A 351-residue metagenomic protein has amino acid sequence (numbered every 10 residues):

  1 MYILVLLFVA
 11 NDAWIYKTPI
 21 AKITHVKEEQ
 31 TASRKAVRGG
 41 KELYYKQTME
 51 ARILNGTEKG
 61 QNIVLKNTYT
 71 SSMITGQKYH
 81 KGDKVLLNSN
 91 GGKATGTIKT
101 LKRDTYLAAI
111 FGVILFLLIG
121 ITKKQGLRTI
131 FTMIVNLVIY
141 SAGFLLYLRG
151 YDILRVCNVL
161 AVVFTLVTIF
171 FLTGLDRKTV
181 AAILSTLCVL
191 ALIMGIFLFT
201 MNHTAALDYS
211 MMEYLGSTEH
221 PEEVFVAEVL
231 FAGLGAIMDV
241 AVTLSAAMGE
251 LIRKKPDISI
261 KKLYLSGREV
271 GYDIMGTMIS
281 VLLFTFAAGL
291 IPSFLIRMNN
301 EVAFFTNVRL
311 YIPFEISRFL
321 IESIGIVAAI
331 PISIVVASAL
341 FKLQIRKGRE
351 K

Functional and structural regions predicted by a protein language model:
M1-I20: Hydrophobic secretory-pathway targeting helix
I20-Y79: Membrane-cytosol interface segments
T70-T105: Extended, hydrophilic extramembrane loops/domains of integral membrane proteins
L87-K99, I114-Q125, G143-Y151, E250: Short juxtamembrane and helix-loop transition motifs at transmembrane-helix boundaries in membrane proteins
V113-L115, K124-Y214, T218-A232, A236: Transmembrane alpha-helical segments that form the functional core of multipass membrane systems
N136, V156, C188-I193, V226 (+5 more regions): Hydrophobic alpha-helical transmembrane segments of multipass membrane transporters and ion channels, focusing on
D239, M248-F294: Helical hairpin unit composed of two closely spaced alpha helices linked by a short loop
E269, D273-G276, T285-K351: Hydrophobic alpha-helical transmembrane segments of membrane transport and translocation systems, primarily multi-pass
